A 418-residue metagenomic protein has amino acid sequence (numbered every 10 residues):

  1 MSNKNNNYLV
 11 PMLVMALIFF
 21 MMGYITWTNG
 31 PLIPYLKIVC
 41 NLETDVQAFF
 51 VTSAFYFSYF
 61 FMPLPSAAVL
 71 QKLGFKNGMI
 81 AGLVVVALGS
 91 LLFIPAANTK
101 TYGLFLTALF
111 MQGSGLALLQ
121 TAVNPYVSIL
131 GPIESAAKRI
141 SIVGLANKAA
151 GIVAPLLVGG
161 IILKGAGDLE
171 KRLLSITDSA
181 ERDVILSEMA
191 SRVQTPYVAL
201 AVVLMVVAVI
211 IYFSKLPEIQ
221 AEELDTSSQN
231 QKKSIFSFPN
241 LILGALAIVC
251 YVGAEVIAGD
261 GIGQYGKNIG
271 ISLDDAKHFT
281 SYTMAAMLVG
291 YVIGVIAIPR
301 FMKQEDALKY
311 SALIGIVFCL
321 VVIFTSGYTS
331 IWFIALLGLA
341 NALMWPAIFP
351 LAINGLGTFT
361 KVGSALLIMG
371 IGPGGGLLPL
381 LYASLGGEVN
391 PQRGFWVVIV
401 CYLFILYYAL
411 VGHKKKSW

Functional and structural regions predicted by a protein language model:
N5-P31, S237-A254, A335-L339: Pair of pore-lining "gating" transmembrane helices in MFS-fold secondary transporters
V10-I38, V123-N124, A154, A258-G266 (+1 more regions): Extracytoplasmic
N29-P31, A154, G159-L163, S234-S281: Extracytoplasmic gate region of multi-pass secondary transporters
F50-A68, S281-G294: Central cavity-lining transmembrane alpha-helices of secondary-active solute carriers, predominantly the Major
M62-F75, G290-K303, G386: Helix-to-loop junctions at the C-terminal end of transmembrane segments in multipass secondary transporters
V84-T99, L313-S326: C-terminal ends and interior cores of transmembrane alpha-helices in multi-pass membrane transporters/permeases
L116, S135-L169, A365-L378: Glycine-rich segments within core transmembrane alpha-helices of 12-TM secondary carriers
L118-P132, A342-G357: Intracellular juxtamembrane helix-capping segments at the cytosolic ends of symmetry-related transmembrane helices
